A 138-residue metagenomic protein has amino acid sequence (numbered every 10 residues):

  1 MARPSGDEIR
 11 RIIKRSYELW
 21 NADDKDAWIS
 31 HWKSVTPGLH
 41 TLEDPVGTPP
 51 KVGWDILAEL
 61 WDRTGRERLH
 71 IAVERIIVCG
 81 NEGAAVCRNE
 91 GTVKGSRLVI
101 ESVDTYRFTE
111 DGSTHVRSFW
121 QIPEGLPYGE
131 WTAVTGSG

Functional and structural regions predicted by a protein language model:
M1-V35, V134-G138: Short, low-complexity N-terminal intrinsically disordered segments enriched in polar/charged residues
R3, D7-E8, D55-G138: A beta-strand edge to alpha-helix "cap/lid" segment located at domain peripheries
L19, V46-T48, G91: Short histidine/acidic/glycine/proline-rich micro-motifs that form metal- and phosphate-coordinating active-site loops
W28-S30, T41-D44, A72-V73, V116-R117: Short, hydrophobic secondary-structure boundary micro-motifs
P37-K51, R63-T64: A short gly/proline-enriched turn/hairpin at secondary-structure junctions
